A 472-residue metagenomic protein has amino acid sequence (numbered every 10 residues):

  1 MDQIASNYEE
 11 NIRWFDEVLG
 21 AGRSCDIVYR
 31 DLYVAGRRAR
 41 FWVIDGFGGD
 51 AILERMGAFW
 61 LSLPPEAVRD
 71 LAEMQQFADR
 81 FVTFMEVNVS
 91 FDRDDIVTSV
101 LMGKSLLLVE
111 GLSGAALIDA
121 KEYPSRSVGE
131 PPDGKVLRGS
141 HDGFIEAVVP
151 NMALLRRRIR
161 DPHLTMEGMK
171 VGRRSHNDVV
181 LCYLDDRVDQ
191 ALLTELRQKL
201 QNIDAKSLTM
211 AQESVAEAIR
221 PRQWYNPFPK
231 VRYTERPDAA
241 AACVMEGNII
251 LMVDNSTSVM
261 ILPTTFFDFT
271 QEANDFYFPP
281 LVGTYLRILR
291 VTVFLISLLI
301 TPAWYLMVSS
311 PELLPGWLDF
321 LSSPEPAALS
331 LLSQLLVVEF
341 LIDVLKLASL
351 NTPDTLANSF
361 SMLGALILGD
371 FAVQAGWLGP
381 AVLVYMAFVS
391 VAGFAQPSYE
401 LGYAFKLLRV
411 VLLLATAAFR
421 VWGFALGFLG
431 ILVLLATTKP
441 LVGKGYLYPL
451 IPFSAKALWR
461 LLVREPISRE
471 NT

Functional and structural regions predicted by a protein language model:
M1-A303, M307, P311-L313, L435-T472: Membrane-embedded alpha-helical signal segments
D16, R156, A241, I342 (+2 more regions): Short glycine-/small-residue-rich flexible loop motifs, especially phosphate/cofactor-binding loops
R160, Q201, K346, V373 (+1 more regions): Short polybasic/polar patches that bind polyanions
L251, S258, T264-L412: Transmembrane alpha-helical segments that form the functional core of multipass membrane systems
P380-V382, A387-T472: Hydrophobic alpha-helical transmembrane segments of membrane transport and translocation systems, primarily multi-pass
